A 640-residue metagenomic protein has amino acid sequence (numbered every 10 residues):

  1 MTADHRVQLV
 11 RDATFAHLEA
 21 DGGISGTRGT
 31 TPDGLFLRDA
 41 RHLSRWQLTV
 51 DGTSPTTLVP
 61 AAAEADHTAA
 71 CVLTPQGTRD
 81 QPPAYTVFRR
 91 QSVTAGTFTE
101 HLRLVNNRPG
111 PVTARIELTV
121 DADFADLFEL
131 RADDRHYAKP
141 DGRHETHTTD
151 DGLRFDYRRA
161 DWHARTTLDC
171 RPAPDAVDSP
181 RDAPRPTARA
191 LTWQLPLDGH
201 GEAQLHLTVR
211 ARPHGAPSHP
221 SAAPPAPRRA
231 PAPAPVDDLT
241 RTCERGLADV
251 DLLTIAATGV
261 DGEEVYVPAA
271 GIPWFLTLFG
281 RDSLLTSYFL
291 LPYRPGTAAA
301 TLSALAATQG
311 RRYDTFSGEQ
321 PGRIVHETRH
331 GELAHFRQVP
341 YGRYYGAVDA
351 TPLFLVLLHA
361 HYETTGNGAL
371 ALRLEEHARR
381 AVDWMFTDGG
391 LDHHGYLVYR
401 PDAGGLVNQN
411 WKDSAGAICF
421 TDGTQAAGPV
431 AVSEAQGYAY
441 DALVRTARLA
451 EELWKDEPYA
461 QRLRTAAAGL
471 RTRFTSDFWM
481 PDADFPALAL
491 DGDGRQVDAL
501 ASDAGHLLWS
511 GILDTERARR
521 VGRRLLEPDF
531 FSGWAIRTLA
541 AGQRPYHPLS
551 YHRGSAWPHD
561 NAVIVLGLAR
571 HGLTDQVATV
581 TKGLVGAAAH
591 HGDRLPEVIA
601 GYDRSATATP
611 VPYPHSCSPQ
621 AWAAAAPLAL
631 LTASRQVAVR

Functional and structural regions predicted by a protein language model:
M1-A248, V260-D282, Y288-A299, H330-A334 (+5 more regions): Terminal accessory carbohydrate-recognition/targeting modules of carbohydrate-active enzymes
S25-G26, V50-D51, A226-P227, H361 (+5 more regions): Short acidic (Asp/Glu) and glycine-rich catalytic loops that position anionic groups and cofactors
T68-A70, P75-G77, P233-L278, A304-Y344 (+3 more regions): Extended glycan-interaction surfaces of carbohydrate-active proteins
V120-P140, H144, A216-H219, A378-N408 (+1 more regions): Replace the tail clause
T192-G199, Y345, A426-E434: Exposed beta-sheet edge/beta-hairpin loop segments within beta-rich domains
L205-H206, A248, P352-V356, G437 (+1 more regions): Generic structural signal for well-ordered, non-membrane alpha-helices
H219-P224, D238-R245, R294-T308, G368-T387 (+6 more regions): Extended, well-ordered alpha-helical scaffold segments
L276-A403, S433-Q436, Y440, P558-V577 (+4 more regions): Aromatic-rich carbohydrate-recognition surfaces in CAZymes
